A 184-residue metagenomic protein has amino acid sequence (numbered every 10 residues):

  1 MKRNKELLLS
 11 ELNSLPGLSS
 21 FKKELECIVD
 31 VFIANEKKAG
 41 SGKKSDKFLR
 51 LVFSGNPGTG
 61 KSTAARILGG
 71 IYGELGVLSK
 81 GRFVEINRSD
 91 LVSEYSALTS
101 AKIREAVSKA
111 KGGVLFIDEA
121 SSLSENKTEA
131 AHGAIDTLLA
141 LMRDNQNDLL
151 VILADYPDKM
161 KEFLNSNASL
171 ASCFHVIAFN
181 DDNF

Functional and structural regions predicted by a protein language model:
L7-L51, G70: Pre-Walker A (pre-P-loop) alpha-helix and adjacent loop at the N terminus of AAA/AAA+ ATPase modules, a conserved
K43-G81, S108: Walker A/P-loop
T59, D90-V92, S121-L123, Y156-K161 (+1 more regions): Conserved nucleotide-binding/hydrolysis micro-motifs of P-loop NTPases
K80-A110: Short glycine-rich substrate-engagement loop in P-loop NTPases that contacts/grips substrate
R88-L98, S122-H132, I177-A178: Flexible beta-alpha connector loops of hexameric P-loop NTPases
V107-K109, A134-L149: Substrate-engagement module of ASCE P-loop NTPases
F116-D118, L149-Y156: Structural recognition of the conserved hydrophobic beta-strand(s) that form the central parallel beta-sheet of P-loop
L164-D181: A short helix-turn-beta junction within AAA+ P-loop NTPase domains corresponding to the substrate/partner-engaging
